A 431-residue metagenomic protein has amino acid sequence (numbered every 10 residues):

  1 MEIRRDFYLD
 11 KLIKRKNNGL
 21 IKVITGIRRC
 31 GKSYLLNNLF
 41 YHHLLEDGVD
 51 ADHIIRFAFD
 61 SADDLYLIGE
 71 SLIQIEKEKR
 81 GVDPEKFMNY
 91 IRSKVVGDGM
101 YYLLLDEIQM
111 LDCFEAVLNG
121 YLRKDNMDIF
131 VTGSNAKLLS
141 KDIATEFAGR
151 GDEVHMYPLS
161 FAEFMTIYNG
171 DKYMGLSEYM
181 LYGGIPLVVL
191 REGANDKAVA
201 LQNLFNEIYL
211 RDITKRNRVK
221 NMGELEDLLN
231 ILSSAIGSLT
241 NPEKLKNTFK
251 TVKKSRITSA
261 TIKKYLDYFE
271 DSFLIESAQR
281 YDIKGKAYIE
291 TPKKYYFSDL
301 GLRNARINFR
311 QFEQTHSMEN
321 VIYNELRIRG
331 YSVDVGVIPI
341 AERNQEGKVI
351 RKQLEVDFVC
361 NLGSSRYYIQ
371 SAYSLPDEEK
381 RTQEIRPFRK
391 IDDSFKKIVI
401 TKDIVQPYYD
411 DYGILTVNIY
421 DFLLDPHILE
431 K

Functional and structural regions predicted by a protein language model:
M1-G19: Pre-Walker A adenine-sensing motif
E2, T25, S33-Y34, L45 (+3 more regions): A cross-kingdom feature that marks ATP-driven nucleic-acid transaction machinery
E2, Y157, A162-P339: Interdomain hinge/linker elements that couple catalytic modules in large macromolecular machines
L35, L39: Hydrophobic positions on the alpha1 helix immediately C-terminal to the Walker A/P-loop
L45-S61: Conserved catalytic segments around the Walker B and adjacent sensor/switch elements of P-loop NTPase domains
F57-G99: Short glycine-rich substrate-engagement loop in P-loop NTPases that contacts/grips substrate
L104, D128-S134, H155: Structural recognition of the conserved hydrophobic beta-strand(s) that form the central parallel beta-sheet of P-loop
G120, K137-E153, I167-N169: Short regulatory helix/loop adjacent to the ATP-binding pocket of P-loop NTPases
